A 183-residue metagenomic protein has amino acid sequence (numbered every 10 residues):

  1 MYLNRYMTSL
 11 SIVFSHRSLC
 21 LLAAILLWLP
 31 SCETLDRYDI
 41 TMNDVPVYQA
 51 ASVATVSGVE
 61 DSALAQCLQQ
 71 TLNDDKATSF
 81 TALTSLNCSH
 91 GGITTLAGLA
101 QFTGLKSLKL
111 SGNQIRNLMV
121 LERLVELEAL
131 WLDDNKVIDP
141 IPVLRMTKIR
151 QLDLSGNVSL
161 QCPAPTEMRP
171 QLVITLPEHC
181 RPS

Functional and structural regions predicted by a protein language model:
N4-C20: Bacterial N-terminal signal peptides that target proteins for export
R17-S18, S52, T166-P170: Short, intrinsically disordered, charge-biased short linear motifs at domain edges
L21-L26: Gram-negative bacterial Sec-dependent N-terminal signal peptides
W28-S31: C-terminal motif of bacterial Sec signal peptides marking the signal peptidase cleavage site
E33-L35: Bacterial signal peptide processing site
Y38: Carbohydrate-interacting/catalytic domains
N43-Q70: Surface-exposed cap/linker segments adjacent to membranes
N73, T78-T95, Q101-V120, E126-I141 (+1 more regions): Concave beta-strand-loop units of leucine-rich repeat
